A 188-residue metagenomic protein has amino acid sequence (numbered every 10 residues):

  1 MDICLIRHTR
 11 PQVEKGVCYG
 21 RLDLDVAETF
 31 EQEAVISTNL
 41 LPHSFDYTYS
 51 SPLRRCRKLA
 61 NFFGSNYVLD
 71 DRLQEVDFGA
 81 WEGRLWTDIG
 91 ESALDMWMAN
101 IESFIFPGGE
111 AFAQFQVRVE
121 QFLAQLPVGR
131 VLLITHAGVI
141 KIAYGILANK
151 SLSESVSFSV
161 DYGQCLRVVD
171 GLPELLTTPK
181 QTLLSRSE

Functional and structural regions predicted by a protein language model:
D2-F63, E110: Active-site-proximal alpha-helix that buttresses catalytic centers in soluble enzyme cores
I3, G129-G138: Generic beta-sheet signal
P11, V139-I140: Short active-site segment of divalent metal-dependent hydrolases/proteases that encodes the spacing between
V35-N39, Q116, E120-V128: Generic structural signal for well-ordered alpha-helical scaffold segments
L40-R72, I146, V169-E188: Conserved histidine-centered catalytic loops in small-molecule metabolism enzymes
S50-S51, V117, I134-T135: Short beta-strand scaffold positions
F63-R118: Phosphate-handling substructures
K150-T177: Domain-level recognition of soluble alpha/beta enzyme cores, biased toward histidine phosphatases/phosphomutases
